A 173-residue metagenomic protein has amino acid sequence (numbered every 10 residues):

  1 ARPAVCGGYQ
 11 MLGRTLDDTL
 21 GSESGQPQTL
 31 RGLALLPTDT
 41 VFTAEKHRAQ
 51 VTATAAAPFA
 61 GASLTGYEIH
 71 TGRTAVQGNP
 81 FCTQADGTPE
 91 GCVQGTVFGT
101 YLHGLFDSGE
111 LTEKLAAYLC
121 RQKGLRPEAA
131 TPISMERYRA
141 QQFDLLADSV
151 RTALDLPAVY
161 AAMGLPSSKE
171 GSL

Functional and structural regions predicted by a protein language model:
A1-P3, G7-D17, G21, V41 (+7 more regions): Hydrophobic alpha-helix feature that most strongly marks membrane-spanning transmembrane helices and their immediate
A1-T65: Cysteine-nucleophile active-site neighborhood
M11, L35, E68, K114 (+1 more regions): Alpha-helical scaffold segments in soluble metabolic enzymes
L33, I69, H103: Hydrophobic, well-ordered secondary-structure elements that form the walls of internal hydrophobic environments
E45-H47, G78-P80, G109-K114: Short conserved micro-motifs at the rims of enzyme active sites and ligand-binding pockets
T54-G95: Catalytic beta-strand/loop cores that center a nucleophilic Ser/Cys/Thr and support acyl-enzyme chemistry
T88-L173: Acyltransferase
